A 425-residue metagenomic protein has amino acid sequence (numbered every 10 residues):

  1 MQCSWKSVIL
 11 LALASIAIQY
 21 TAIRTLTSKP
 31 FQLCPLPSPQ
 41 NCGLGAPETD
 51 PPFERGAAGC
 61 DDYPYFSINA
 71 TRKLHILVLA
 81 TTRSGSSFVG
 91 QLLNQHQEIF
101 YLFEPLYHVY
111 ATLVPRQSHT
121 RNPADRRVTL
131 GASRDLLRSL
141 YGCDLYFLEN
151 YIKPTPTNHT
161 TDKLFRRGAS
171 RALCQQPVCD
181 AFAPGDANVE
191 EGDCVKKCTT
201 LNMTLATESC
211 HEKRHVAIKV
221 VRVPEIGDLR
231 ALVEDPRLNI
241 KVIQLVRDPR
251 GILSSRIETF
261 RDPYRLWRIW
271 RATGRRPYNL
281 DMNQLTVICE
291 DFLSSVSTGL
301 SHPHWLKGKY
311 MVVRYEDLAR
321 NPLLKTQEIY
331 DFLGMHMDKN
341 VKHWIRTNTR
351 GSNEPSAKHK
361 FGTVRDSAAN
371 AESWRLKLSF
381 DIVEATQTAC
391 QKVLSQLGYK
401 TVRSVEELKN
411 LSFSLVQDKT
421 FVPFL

Functional and structural regions predicted by a protein language model:
Q2-T199: PAPS-dependent sulfotransferase catalytic core
W5-K6, T25, N158-H343, T347-V364: PAPS-dependent sulfotransferase catalytic domain
K73-H75, L79-Q117, V128-R138, C143 (+18 more regions): Marks the mature luminal ectodomains of secretory-pathway proteins
L77-A80, V313-L318, W374-L376: Short, well-ordered beta-strand elements within core beta-sheets of diverse protein domains
R83, N239, A319-R320, L376-F380: Short, solvent-exposed loop/helix junctions and linker helices that flank or host conserved functional motifs
R116-S118, T259, N353-E354, L411: Short low-complexity, flexible loop/linker segments enriched in glycine and/or proline with clustered acidic
G362-W374: Short helix/strand-capping connector loops at secondary-structure junctions
A371, R375-L425: C-terminal accessory extensions appended to soluble enzyme cores
